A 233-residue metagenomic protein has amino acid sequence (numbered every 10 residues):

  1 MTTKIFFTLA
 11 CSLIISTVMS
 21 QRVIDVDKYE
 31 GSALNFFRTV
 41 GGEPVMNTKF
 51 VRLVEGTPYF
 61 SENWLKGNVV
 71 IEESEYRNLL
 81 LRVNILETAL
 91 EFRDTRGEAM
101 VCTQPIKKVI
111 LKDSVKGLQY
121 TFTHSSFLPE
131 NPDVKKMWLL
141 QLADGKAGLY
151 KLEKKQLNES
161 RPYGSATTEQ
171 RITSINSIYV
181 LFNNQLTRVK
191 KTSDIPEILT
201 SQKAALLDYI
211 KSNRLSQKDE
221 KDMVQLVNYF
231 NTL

Functional and structural regions predicted by a protein language model:
M1-D25, L226: Bacterial Sec-dependent N-terminal signal peptides
I5, N63, D219: Solvent-exposed, flexible loop/coil residues
M19, S32-N35, P105, D194 (+1 more regions): Exposed alpha-helical structural elements
M19-V54: Sec-dependent signal peptide cleavage junction
F60-V189: Aromatic-patch recognition
S177-L207: Flexible, solvent-exposed short loops/turns enriched in glycine
P196-L233: Long, compositionally biased interface segments
